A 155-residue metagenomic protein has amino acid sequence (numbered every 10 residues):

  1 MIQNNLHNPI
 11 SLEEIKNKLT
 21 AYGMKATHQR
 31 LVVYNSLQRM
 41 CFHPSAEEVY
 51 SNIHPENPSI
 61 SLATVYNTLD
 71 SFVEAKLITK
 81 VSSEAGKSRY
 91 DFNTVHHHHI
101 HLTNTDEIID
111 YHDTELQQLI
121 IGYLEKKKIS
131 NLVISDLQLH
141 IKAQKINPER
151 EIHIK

Functional and structural regions predicted by a protein language model:
M1-G23: N-terminal leader segment of winged-helix/HTH proteins
L12, Q29-R30: Short, leucine-enriched amphipathic alpha-helices that occur as contiguous helical runs
L31-S36, E48: Pre-recognition alpha-helix immediately N-terminal to the DNA-recognition helix within helix-turn-helix or winged-helix
M40-S45: Short capping segments at the starts of secondary-structure elements
E48-H54, V65: A short acidic, leucine-rich amphipathic alpha-helix
V65-F72: Basic amphipathic alpha-helical segments that dock to polyanions
A75-K155: Non-DNA-binding regulatory cores of transcription-related proteins, predominantly C-terminal effector-binding
